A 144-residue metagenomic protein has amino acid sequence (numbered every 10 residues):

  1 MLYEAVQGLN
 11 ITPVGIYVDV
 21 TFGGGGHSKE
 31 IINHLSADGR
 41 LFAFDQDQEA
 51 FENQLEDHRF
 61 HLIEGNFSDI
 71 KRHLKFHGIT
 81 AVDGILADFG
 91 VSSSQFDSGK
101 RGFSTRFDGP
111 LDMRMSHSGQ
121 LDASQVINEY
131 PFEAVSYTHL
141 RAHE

Functional and structural regions predicted by a protein language model:
M1-P13: Conserved alpha-helix/loop element of class I SAM-dependent methyltransferases that forms part of the SAM/SAH-binding
A5, T21, D88: Residue-level signature of catalytic and energy-coupling elements of molecular machines, predominantly ATP/GTP-dependent
T12-V14, D38, T80-V82: A general structural motif
I16-R72: SAM cofactor-binding core of SAM-dependent methyltransferases, primarily the Rossmann-like beta-alpha-beta module
L55-E56, K75, D97-K100: Short amphipathic alpha-helical segments
L74-G84: A short acidic, Gly/Pro-enriched loop at the edge of an enzyme's catalytic core that lines a small-molecule cofactor
D83-A87, V91-N128, F132: A mobile, often basic/glycine-rich helix-loop segment that functions as the active-site lid/recognition loop
T138-E144: Conserved small/polar residues in nucleotide/adenosyl-binding loops
